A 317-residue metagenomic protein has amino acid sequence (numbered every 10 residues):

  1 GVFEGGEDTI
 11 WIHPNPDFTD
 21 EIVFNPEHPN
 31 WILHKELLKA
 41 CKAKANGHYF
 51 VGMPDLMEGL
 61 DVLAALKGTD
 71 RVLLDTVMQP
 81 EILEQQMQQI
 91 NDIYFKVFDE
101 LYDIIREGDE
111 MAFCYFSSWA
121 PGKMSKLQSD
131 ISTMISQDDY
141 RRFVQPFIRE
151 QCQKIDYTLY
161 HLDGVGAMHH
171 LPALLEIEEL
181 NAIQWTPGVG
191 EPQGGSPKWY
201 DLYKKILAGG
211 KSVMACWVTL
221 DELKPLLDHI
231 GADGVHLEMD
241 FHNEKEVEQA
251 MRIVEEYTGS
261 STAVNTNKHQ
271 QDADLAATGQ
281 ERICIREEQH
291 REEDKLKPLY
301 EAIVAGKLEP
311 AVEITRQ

Functional and structural regions predicted by a protein language model:
G1-F3, K44, A65, I105 (+2 more regions): Generic detector of intrinsically disordered, low-complexity, polar/charged segments
F3-E36: A gly/proline- and charged-residue-enriched helix-loop-helix capping module
E4-G5, D233, T278, A305: Feature targets compositionally biased, intrinsically disordered low-complexity regions with long contiguous runs
G5-I10, E58-A65, D274, G279: Flexible glycine-/small-residue-enriched beta->alpha junction loops that bind anionic phosphate/pyrophosphate groups
F24-K268: Active-site loop segments of alpha/beta catalytic cores
D272-Q317: Long amphipathic alpha-helical segments
